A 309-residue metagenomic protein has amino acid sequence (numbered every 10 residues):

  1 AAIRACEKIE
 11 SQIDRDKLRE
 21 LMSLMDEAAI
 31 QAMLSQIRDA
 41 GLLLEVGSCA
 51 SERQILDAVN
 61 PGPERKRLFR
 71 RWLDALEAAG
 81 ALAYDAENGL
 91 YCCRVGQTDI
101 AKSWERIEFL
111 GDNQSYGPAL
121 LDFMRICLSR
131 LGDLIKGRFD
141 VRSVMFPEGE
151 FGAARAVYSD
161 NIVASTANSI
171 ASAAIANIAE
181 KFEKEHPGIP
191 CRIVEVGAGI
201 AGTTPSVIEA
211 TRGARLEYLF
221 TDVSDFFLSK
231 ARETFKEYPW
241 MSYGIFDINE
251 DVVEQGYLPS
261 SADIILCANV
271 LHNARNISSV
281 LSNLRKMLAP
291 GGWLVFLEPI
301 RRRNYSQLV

Functional and structural regions predicted by a protein language model:
A1-V194, A210-E217, V295: N-terminal accessory segments
P190-V194, A198-V253: Class I SAM-dependent methyltransferase SAM/SAH-binding core
V252-I265: A short acidic, Gly/Pro-enriched loop at the edge of an enzyme's catalytic core that lines a small-molecule cofactor
A262-S278: A short SAM/SAH-binding and catalytic strip from SAM-dependent methyltransferases
I264, G291-V309: Conserved class I S-adenosyl-L-methionine
S278-W293: A short glycine-rich, Lys/Arg-flanked "PGG" loop and its adjoining helix->strand segment in the class I
